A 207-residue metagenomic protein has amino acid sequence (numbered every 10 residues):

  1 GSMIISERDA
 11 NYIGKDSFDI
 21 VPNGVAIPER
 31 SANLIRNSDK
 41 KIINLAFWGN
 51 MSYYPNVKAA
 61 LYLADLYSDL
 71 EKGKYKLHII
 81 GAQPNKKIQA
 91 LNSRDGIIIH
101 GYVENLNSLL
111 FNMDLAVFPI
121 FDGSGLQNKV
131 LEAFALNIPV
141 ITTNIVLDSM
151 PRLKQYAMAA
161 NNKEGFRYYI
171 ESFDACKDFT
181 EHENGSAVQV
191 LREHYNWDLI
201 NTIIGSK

Functional and structural regions predicted by a protein language model:
G1-S31: Donor nucleotide-sugar binding/catalytic pocket of nucleotide-sugar-dependent glycosyltransferases
I20, G24-L91, I99-F111: Conserved catalytic-core segment of nucleotide-activated headgroup transferases in glycan assembly
F111-G125, L136-I138: Acidic donor-binding loop of glycosyltransferase active sites
I120, N137, T143-V146, N162: Nucleotide-sugar donor-binding loop of glycosyltransferases
K129-E132, P139-T143: Short hydrophobic beta-strand element within catalytic cores of glycosyltransferases and related nucleotide-activated
N144-A159: Short acidic/histidine- and often glycine-rich active-site loop of Leloir-type glycosyltransferases that engages
Y156-E164, E171-D178: Conserved acidic donor-binding segment of nucleotide-sugar-dependent glycosyltransferases
A175-K207: A charged, aromatic-enriched C-terminal amphipathic alpha-helix characteristic of glycosyltransferases across folds
